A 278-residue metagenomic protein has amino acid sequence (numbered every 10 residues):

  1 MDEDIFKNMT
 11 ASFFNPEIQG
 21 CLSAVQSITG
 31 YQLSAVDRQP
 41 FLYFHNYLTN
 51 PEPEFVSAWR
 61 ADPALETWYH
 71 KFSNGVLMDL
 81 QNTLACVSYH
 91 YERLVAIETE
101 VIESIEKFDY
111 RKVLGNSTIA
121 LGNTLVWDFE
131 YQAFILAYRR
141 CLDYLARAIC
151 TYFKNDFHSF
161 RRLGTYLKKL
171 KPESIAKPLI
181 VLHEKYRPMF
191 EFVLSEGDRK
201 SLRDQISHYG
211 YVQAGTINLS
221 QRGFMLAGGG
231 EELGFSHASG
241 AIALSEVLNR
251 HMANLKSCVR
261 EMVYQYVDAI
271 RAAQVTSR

Functional and structural regions predicted by a protein language model:
M1-A96, Y110-I135, A146-R278: Acidic, Ser/Thr/Gly/Pro-rich intrinsically disordered interaction regions
V101-S104, F108-V113: Mixed-charge, low-complexity intrinsically disordered segments
